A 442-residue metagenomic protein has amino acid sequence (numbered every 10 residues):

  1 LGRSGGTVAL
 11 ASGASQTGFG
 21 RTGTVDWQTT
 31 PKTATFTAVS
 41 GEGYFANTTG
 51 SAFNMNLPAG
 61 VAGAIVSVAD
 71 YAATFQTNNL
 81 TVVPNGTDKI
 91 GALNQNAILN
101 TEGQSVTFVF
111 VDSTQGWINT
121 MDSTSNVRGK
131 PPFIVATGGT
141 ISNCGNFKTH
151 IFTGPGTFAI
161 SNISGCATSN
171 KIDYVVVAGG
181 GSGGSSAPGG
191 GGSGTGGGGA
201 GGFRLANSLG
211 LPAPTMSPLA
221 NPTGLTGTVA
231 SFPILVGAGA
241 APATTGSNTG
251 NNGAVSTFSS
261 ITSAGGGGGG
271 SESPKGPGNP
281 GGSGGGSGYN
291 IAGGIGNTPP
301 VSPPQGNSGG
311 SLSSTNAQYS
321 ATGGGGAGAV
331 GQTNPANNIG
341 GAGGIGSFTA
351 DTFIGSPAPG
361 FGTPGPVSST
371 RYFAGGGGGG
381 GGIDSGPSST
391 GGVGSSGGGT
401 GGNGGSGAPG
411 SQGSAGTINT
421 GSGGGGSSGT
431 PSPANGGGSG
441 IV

Functional and structural regions predicted by a protein language model:
G2-A52, A59-I65, A69-V442: Glycine-biased low-complexity/repetitive sequence motifs
